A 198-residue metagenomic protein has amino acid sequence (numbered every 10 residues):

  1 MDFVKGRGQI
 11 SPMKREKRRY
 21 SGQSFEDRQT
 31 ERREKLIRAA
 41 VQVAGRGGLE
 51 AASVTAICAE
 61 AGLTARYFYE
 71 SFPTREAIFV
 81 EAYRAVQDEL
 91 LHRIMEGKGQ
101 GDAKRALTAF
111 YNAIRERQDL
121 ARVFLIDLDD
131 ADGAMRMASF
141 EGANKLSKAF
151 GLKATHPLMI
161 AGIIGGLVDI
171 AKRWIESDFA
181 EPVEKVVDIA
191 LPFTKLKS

Functional and structural regions predicted by a protein language model:
M1-E31: N-terminal intrinsically disordered/low-complexity leader segments
R28-A40, I57, A82-V86, L90: Generic hydrophobic, amphipathic alpha-helix propensity
K35, V43-A77: Helix-turn-helix
R46, A82-A106, F150: Amphipathic alpha-helical linker/stalk segments
Q87, V123, L167: Short, structured motif recognition centered on aromatic/hydrophobic residues
I94-G97, F124-L128, W174-D178: Secondary-structure edge/capping motif, primarily at the C-terminal ends of alpha-helices and the immediately following
Q100-L125, G133, S147, I164: Helical hydrophobic small-molecule/effector-binding pocket
A131-D169, E184-P192: Amphipathic alpha-helical packing segments from all-alpha helical-bundle domains
